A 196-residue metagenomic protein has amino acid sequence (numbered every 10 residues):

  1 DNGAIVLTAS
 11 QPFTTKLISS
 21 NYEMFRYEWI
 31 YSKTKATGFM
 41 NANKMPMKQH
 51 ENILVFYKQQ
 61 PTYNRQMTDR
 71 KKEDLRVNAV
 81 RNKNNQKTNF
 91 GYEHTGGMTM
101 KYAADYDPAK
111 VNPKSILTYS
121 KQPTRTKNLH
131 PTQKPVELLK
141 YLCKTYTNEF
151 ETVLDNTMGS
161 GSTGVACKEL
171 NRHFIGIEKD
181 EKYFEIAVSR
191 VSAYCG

Functional and structural regions predicted by a protein language model:
D1-I175, K182-I186, Y194: Core catalytic lobe of class I
V191: Conserved hydrophobic residues forming the short capping helix/wall of the S-adenosyl-L-methionine
